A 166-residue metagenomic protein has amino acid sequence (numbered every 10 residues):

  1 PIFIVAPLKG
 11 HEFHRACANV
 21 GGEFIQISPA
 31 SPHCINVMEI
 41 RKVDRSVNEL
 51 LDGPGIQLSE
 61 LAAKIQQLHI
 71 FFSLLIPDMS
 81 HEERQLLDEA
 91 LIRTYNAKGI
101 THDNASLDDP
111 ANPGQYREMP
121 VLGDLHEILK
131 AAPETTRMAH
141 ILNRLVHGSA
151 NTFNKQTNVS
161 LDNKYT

Functional and structural regions predicted by a protein language model:
P1-P7, H11: P-loop NTPase nucleotide-binding module
G10, A16-E23, P29-S31, V37-T166: P-loop NTPase motor domains
